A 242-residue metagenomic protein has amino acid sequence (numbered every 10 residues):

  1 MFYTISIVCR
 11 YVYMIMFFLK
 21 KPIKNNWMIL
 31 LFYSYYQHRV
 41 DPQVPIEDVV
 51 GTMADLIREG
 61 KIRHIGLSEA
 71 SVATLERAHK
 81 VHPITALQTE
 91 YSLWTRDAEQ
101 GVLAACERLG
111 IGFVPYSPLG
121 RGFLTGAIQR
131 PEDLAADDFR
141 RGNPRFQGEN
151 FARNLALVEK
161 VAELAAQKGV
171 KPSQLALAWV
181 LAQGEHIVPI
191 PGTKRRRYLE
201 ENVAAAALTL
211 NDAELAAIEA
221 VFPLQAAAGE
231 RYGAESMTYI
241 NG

Functional and structural regions predicted by a protein language model:
M1-S6, L19-D97, G101: Glycine/proline-rich, positively charged, aromatic-decorated active-site loop/lid region on the catalytic face
T4, V12-M14: Short hydrophobic alpha-helical segments enriched in small aliphatic residues
P45, I65, L87, C106 (+5 more regions): Conserved, mostly hydrophobic/aromatic
K61, H79-A86, E107-V114, E185-I187: Glycine-enriched alpha-helix->loop->beta-strand junction motifs that scaffold or abut catalytic
S71, Y91-T95, S117-L124, W179 (+1 more regions): Glycine-rich beta-alpha junction loops
A98-A136, K171: Aromatic-lined glycan-binding groove of carbohydrate-active enzymes
R108, A136-Q167, A182, H186 (+1 more regions): Terminal-tail/helix-coil boundary detector
